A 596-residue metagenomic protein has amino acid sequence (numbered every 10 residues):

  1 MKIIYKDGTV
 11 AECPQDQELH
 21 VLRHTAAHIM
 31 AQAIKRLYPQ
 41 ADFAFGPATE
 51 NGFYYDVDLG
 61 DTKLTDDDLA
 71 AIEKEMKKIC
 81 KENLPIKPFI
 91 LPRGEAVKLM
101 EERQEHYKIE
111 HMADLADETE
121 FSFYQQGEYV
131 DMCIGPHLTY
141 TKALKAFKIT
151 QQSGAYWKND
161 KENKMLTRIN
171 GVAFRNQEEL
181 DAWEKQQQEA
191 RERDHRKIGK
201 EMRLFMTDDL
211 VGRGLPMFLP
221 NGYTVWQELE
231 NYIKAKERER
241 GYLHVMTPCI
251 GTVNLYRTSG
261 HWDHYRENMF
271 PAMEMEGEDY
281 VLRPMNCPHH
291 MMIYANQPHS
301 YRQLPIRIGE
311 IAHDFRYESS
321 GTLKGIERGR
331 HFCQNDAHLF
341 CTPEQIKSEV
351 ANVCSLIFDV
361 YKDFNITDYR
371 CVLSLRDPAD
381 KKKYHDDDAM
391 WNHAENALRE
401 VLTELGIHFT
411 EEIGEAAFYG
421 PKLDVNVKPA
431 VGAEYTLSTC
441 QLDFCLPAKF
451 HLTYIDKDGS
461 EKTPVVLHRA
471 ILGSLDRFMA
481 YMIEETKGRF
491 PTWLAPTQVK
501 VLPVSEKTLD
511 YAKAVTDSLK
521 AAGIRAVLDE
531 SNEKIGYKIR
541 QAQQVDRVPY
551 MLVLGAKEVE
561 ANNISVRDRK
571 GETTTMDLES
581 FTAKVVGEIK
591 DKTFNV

Functional and structural regions predicted by a protein language model:
M1-D42, E50, D56-V596: NTP/phosphate- and nucleic-acid-binding module
F45: Conserved P-loop NTP-binding catalytic core
